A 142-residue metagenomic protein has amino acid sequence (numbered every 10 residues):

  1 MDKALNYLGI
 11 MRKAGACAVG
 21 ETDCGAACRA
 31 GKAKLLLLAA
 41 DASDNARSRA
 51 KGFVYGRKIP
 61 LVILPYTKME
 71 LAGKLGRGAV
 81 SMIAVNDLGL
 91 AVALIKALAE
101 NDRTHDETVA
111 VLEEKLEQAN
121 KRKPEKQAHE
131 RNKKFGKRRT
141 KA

Functional and structural regions predicted by a protein language model:
M1-I59: N-terminal leader/targeting segments and the first structural element of proteins
K3, N45, Y66, G89-A93: Charged, alpha-helix-enriched surfaces in structured cytosolic catalytic cores of large nucleotide-utilizing machines
T22, D41, Y66-M69, L88: Short, ordered loop/turn segments at secondary-structure junctions
G56-N86: Mid-chain, well-packed structural core segment of small domains
R77-E114: C-terminal structural segments of small proteins and small subunits
V111-A142: Charge-patterned, long linear interaction tracts outside catalytic cores
